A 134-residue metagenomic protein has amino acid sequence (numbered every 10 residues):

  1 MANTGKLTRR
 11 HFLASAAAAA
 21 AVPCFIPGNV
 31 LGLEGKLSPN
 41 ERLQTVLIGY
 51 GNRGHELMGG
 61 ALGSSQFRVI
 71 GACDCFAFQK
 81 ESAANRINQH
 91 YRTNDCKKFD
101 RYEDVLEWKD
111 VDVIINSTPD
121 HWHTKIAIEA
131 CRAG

Functional and structural regions predicted by a protein language model:
A2-A133: N-terminal glycine-/serine-/threonine-rich beta1-alpha1-beta2 phosphate-ribose binding loop of Rossmann-like
